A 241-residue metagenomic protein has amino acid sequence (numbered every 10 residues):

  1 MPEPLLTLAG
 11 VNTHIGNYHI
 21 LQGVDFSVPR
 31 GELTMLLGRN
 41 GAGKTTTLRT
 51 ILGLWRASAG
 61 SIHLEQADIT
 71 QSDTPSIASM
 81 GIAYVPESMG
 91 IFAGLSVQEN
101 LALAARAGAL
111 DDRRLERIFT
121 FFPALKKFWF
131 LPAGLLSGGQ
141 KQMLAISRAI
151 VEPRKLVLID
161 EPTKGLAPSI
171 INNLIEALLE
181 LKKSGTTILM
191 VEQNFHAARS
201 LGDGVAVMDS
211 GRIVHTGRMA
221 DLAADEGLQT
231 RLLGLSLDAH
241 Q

Functional and structural regions predicted by a protein language model:
L37-R39: The feature captures the beta-strand-to-loop junction immediately N-terminal to the Walker
L52: Helix-to-loop junction immediately C-terminal to a conserved catalytic motif
G60-D68, M80, R113-R114, T120: Conserved ABC transporter NBD signature motif
P132-L136: Conserved ABC ATPase signature
V151-K155: A short, proline-enriched helix->beta-strand linker immediately N-terminal to the Walker B motif in ABC-type P-loop
V157-E161: Catalytic Walker B motif of ABC-type/P-loop ATPase nucleotide-binding domains
